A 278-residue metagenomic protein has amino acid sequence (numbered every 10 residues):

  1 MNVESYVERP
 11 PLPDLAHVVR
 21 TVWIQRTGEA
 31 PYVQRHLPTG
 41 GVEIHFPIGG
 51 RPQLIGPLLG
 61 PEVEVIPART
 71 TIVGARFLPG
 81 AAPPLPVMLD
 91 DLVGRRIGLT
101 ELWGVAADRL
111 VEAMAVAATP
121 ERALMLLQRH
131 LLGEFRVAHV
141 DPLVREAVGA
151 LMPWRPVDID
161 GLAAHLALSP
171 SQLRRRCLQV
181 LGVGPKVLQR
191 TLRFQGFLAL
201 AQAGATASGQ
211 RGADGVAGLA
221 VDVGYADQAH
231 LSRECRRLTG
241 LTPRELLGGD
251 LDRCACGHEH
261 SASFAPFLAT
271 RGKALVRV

Functional and structural regions predicted by a protein language model:
M1-P170, V180-P185, A199-A226, L241-V278: Alpha-helical bundle regulatory/interaction domains
C177, Q189, C235-R236, L247: DNA major-groove recognition helix of helix-turn-helix
